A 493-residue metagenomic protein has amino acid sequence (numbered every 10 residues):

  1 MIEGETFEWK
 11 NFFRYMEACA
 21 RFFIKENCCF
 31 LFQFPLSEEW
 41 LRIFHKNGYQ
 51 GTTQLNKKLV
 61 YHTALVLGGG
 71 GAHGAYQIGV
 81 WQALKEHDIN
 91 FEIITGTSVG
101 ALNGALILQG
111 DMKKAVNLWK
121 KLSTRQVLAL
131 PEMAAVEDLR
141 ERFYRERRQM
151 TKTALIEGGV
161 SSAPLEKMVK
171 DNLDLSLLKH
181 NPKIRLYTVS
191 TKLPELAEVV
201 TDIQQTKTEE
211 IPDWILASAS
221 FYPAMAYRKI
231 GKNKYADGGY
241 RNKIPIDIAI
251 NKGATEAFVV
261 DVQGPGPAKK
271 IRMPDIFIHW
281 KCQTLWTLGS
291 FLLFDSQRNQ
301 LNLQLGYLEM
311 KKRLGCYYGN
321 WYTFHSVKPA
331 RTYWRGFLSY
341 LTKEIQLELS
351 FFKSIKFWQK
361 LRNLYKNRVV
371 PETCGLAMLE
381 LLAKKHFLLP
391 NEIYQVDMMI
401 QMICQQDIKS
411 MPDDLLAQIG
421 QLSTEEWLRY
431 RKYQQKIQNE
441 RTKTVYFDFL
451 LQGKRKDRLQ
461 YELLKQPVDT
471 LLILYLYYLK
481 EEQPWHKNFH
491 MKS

Functional and structural regions predicted by a protein language model:
T6, A18-A20, T52-T53: Ala/Thr-enriched low-complexity intrinsically disordered regions
C19, C28-C29: Cysteine-centered motifs
G48-T97, A105-S493: Patatin-like phospholipase
